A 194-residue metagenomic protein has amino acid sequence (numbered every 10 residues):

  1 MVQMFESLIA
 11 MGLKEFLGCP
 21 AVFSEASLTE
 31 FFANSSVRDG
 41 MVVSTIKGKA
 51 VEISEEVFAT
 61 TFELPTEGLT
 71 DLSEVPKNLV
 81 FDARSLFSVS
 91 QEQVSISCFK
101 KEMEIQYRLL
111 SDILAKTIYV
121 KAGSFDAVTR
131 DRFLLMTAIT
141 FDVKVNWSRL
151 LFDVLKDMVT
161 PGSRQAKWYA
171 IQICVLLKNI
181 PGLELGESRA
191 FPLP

Functional and structural regions predicted by a protein language model:
M1-P194: A structural signal for long, well-ordered, hydrophobic/aromatic- and basic-residue-enriched core segments of folded
